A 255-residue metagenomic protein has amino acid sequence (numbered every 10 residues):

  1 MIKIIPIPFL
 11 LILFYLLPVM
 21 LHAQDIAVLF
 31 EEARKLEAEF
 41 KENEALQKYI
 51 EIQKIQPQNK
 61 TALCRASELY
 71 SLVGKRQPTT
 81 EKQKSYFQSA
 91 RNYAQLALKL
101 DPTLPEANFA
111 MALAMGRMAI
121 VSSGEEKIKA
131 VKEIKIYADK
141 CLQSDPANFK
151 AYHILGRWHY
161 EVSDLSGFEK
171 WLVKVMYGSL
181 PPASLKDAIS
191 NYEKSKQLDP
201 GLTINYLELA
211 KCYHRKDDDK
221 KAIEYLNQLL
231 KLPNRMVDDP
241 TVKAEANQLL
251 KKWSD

Functional and structural regions predicted by a protein language model:
M1-P8: Positively charged n-region of N-terminal signal peptides that target proteins for export
P8-P18: Bacterial N-terminal signal peptides
M20-K75: N-terminal leader/linker segments that initiate helical-solenoid repeat arrays
A23-L29, E169, G201-T203: Generic helix N-cap/helix-start motif at coil->alpha-helix transitions
L36-E44, L69-T103, A110-A147, R157-S195 (+1 more regions): Short coil/linker segments at helix-helix boundaries
T203-T241: C-terminal/domain-terminus segments
